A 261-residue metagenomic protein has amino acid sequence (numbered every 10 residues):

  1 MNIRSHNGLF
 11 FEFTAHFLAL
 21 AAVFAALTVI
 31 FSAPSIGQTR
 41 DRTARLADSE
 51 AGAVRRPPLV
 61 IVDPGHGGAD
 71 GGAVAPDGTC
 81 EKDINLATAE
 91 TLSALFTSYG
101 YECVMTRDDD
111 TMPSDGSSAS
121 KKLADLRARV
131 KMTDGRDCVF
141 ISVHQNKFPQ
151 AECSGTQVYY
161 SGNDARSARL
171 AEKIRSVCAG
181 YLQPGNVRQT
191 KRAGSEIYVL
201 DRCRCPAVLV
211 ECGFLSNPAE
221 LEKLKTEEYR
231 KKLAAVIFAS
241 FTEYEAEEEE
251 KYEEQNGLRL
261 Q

Functional and structural regions predicted by a protein language model:
M1-T14, L18-A21: N-terminal Lys/Arg-rich, disordered targeting/topogenic segments
A15-A33: Hydrophobic membrane-insertion alpha-helices, especially the h-region of bacterial N-terminal signal peptides
R40-V60, H66-R169: Catalytic-core regions of hydrolytic enzymes
N85, S167, A171, T226 (+1 more regions): Short, charged, low-complexity patches
E90-Y101, D134-C138, R175-Q183, Y229 (+1 more regions): Sec-exported extracytoplasmic/periplasmic mature domains
S142, P149, R188-Q261: Active-site-adjacent mobile loop/cap segments within catalytic or ligand-binding domains
R166-R192: Active-site-adjacent substrate-binding region of metalloamidase/peptidase-like peptide-processing proteins
